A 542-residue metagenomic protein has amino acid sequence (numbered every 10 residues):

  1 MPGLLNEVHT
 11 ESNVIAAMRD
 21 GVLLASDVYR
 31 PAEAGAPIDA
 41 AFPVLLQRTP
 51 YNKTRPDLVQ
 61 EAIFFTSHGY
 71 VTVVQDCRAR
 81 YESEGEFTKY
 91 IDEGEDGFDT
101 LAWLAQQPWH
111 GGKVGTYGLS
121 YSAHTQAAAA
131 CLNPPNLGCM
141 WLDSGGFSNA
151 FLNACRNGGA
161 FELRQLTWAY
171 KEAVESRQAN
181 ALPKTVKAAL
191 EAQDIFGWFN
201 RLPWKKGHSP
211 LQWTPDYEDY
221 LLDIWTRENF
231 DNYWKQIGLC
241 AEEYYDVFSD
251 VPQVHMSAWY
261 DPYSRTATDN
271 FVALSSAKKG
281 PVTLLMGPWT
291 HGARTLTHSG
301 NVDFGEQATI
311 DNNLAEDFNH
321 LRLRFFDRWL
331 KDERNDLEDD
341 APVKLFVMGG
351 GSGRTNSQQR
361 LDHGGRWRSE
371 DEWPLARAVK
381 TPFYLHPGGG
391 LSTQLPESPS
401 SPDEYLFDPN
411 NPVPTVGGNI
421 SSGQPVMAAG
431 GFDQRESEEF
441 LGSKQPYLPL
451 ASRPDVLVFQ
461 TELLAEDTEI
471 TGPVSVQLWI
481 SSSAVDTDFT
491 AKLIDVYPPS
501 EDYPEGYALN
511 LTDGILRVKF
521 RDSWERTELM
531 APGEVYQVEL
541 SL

Functional and structural regions predicted by a protein language model:
M1-A40, Q460-E466, W479, W524-M530: N-terminal cap/lid segment of alpha/beta-hydrolase-fold proteins
A32-Q106, F147, N153-R156, F161 (+5 more regions): Cap/lid segment of the alpha/beta-hydrolase catalytic domain
S67, C131-N133, G138-V247: Accessory cap/linker subdomain of secreted extracellular hydrolases
P108-Y121: Alpha/beta-hydrolase fold nucleophile elbow
S122, Q126-A130: Short helix immediately C-terminal to the catalytic nucleophile in hydrolase catalytic domains
A189-H208, S299-L542: C-terminal, loop-rich substrate-recognition/catalytic regions characterized by aromatic stacking residues
V254-S257: Short beta-strand/loop motif that positions the catalytic acidic residue of the alpha/beta-hydrolase fold
R265-V282: Active-site-adjacent alpha-helix of alpha/beta-hydrolase-fold enzymes
